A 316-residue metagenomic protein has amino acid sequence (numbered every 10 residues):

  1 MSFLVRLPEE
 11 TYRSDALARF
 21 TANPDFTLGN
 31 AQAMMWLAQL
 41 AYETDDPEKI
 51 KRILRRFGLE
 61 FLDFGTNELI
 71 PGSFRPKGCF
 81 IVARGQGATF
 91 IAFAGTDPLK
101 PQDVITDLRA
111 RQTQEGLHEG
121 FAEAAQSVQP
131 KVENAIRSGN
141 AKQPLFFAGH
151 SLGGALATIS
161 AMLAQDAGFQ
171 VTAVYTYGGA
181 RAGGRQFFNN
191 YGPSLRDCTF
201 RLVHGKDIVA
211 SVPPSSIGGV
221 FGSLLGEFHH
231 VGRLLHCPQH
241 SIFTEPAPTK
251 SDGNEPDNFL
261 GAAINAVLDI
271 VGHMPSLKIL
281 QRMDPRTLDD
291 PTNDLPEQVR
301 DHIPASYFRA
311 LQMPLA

Functional and structural regions predicted by a protein language model:
M1-S73: N-terminal low-complexity, Ser/Thr- and acidic-residue-enriched intrinsically disordered segments
S2-R19, P76-C79, A83-A88, F93-A94 (+4 more regions): Serine hydrolase/lipase
L40, L156-I159: Residues within well-formed alpha-helices
K49-R55, T106, G219-G222: Short, polar loop/linker segments at the starts of domains and inter-domain junctions
T89-G120: Short, His- and charge-rich active-site/binding loops that engage polyanionic ligands
G149-G153, A157: Gly/Ala-rich beta-loop-alpha elbow adjacent to hydrolase catalytic centers
